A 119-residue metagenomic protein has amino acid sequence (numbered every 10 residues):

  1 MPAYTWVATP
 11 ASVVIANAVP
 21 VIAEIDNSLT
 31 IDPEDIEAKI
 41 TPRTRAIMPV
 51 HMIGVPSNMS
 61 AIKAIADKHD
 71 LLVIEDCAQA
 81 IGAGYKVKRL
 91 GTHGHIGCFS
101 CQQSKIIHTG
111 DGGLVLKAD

Functional and structural regions predicted by a protein language model:
M1-C77, G84: PLP-dependent aminotransferase-like
T5, M52, Q102-Q103, D119: Glycine-rich His-Gly loop
V14, G110-D111: N-terminal G-site helix/loop of the GST-like fold
K63, V87-K88, K117: Hydrophobic alpha-helical membrane context
E75-T109: Conserved active-site segment immediately N-terminal to the catalytic lysine that forms the internal aldimine
F99-S100, G113-D119: Short beta-strand-to-turn element immediately C-terminal to the catalytic PLP-Schiff-base lysine in fold type I
